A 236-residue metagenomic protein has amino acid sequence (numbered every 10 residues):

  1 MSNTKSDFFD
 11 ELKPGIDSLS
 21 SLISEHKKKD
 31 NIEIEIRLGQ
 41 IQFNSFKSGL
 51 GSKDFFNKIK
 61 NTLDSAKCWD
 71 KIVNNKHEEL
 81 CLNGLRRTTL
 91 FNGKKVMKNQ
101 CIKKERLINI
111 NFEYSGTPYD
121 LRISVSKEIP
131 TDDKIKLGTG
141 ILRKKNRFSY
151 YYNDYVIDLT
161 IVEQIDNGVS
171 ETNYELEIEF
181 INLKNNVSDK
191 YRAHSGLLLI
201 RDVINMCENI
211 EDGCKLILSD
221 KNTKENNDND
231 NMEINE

Functional and structural regions predicted by a protein language model:
M1-E236: Phosphate-end processing signature that detects enzymes handling 5′-triphosphorylated RNA and polyphosphate
